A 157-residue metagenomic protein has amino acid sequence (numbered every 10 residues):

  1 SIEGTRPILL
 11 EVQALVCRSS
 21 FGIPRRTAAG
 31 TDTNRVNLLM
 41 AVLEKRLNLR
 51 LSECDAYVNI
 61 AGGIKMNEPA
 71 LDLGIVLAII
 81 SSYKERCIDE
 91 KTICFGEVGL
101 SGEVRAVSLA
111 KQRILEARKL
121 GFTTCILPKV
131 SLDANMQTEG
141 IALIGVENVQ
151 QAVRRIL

Functional and structural regions predicted by a protein language model:
I2-L157: Peripheral, non-AAA+ core regions of ATP-driven protein-machinery
